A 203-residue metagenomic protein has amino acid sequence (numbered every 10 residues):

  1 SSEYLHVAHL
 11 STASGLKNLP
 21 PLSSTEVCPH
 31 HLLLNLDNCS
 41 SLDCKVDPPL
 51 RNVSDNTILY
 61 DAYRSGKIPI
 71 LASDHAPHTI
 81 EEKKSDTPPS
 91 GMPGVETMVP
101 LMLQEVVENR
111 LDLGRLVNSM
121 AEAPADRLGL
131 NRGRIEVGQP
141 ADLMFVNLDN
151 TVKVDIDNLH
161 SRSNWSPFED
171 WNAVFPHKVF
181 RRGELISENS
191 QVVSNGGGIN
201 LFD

Functional and structural regions predicted by a protein language model:
S1-L71: Histidine/acidic residue-rich metal-binding segments in metalloenzymes
S2, S65, I70-L71, H75-L148: His/Asp/Glu-enriched, well-ordered alpha-helical/loop segment that forms or immediately abuts the divalent-metal
L5, E26, D74, M102 (+1 more regions): Residue-level signal for inorganic ion chemistry
T12, H30, A76-H78, N150-T151 (+1 more regions): Short, glycine-/Ser/Thr-/acidic-enriched flexible segments
G15-L16, L33-N35, T79-E81, K153-V154 (+1 more regions): Glycine/Thr-rich phosphate-binding loops of Rossmann-like dinucleotide-binding domains
N38-K45, E82-T87, L159-S163: Short glycine/proline- and charge-enriched loop/turn segments that cap or connect secondary-structure elements
K45-T57, M92-P93, W165-A173: A short acidic, glycine-rich active-site loop that binds or catalyzes chemistry on phosphate/adenosine moieties
P140-N200: C-terminal cap of metal-dependent C-N hydrolases
